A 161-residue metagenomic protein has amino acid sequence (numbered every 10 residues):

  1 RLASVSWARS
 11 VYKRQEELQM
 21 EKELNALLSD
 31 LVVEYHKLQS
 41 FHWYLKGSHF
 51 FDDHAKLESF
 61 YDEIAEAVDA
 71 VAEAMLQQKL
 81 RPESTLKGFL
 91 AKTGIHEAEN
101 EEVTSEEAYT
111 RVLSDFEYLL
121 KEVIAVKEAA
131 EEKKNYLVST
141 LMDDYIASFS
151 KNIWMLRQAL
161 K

Functional and structural regions predicted by a protein language model:
R1-Q15: Single conserved hydrophobic/aromatic residue that forms the stacking wall/gate of nucleotide- or nucleobase-binding
E16-L27, S105-A108, V112: Disorder-to-helix initiation segments
L18-K22, L76-Q78, K87-G88, E99-E102: Intrinsically disordered regulatory regions flanking bHLH/HLH domains in eukaryotic helix-loop-helix transcription
Q19, E34-S59, E122-L137: Helix-loop segments that flank and shape redox-cofactor active sites
L28, Y35-L38, H42, Y61 (+6 more regions): A structural signal for well-ordered alpha-helices, especially hydrophobic packing surfaces of coiled-coils
L45, F50, D62, P82 (+3 more regions): Long, contiguous binding/interaction regions
D52-G88: Conserved alpha-helical segments that form or flank metal/cofactor-binding pockets of metalloenzymes
D69, E73, T93-M142: Acidic/histidine-rich alpha-helical segments that form the ligand environment of transition-metal centers
